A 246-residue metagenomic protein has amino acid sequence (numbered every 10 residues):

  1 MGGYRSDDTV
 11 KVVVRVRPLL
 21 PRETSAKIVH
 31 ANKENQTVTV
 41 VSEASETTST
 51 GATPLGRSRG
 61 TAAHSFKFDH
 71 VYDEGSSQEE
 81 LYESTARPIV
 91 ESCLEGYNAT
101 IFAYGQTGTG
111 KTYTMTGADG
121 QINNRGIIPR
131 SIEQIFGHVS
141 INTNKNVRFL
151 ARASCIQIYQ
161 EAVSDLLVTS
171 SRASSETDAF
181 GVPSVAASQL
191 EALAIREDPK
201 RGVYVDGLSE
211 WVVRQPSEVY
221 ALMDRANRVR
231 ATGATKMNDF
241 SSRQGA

Functional and structural regions predicted by a protein language model:
G2-T9, S25, E34-A246: P-loop NTPase motor catalytic core
D7-L19: Short acidic, low-complexity intrinsically disordered linear motifs used for protein-protein interactions
